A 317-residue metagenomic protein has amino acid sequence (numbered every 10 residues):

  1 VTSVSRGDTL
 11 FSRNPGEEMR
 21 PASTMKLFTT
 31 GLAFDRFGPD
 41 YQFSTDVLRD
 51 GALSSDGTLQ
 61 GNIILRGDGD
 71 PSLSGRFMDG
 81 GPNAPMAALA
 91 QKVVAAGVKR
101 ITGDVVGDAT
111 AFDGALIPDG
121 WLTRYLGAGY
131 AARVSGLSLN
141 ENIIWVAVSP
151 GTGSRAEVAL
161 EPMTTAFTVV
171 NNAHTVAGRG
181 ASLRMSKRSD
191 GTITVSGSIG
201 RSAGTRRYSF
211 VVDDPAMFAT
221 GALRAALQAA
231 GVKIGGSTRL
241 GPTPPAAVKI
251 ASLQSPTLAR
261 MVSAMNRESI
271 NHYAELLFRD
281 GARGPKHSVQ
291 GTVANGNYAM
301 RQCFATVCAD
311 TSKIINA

Functional and structural regions predicted by a protein language model:
V1-R13, R239: A short, well-structured edge-of-sheet supersecondary motif
S3-S5, S23, F34-F37, G69: Short glycine-rich, polar/acidic loop-and-turn segments at beta strand-coil junctions
V4-R6, G16-E18, A52-L53: Short active-site-proximal "capping" loops at secondary-structure junctions
T9-G16, D70-S72: Glycine-/proline-rich flexible loop or hinge segments
S12-L32: Short active-site loop at a secondary-structure junction that contains or immediately precedes the catalytic residue(s)
D35-K313: Conserved serine DD-peptidase/penicillin-binding transpeptidase domain and beta-lactam-recognizing active-site
I315-A317: Short acidic/histidine-rich active-site segments
